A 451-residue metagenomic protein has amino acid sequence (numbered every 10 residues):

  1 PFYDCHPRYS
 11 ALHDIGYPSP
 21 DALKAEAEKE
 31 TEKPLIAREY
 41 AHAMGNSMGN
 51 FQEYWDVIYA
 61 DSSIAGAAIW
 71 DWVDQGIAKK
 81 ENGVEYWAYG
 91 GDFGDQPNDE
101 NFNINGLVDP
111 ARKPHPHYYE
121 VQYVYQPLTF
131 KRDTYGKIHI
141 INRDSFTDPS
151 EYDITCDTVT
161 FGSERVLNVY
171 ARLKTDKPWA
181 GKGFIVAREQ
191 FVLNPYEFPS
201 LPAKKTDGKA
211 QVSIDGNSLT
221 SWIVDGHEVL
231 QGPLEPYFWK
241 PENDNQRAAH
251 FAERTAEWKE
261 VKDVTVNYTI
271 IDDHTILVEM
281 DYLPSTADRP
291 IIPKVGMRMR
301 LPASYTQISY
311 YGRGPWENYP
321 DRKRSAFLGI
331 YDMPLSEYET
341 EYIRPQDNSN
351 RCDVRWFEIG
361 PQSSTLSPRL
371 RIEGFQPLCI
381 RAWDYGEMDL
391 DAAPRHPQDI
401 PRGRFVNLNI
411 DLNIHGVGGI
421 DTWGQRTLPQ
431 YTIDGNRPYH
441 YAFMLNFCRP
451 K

Functional and structural regions predicted by a protein language model:
P1-H6, Q126, F130, S145-T160 (+2 more regions): Short, intrinsically disordered, charge-balanced linker/junction segments flanking boundaries in proteins
P1-L107: Substrate-binding/catalytic cleft of secreted carbohydrate-active enzymes, primarily glycoside hydrolases
E39, A67, V121, I140 (+3 more regions): Conserved, mostly hydrophobic/aromatic
Q75-I141, W179-E197: Aromatic-rich peripheral "rim/lid" segments of glycoside hydrolase catalytic domains that contact and position glycan
T134-L173: Beta-strand-rich binding/interaction modules
T147-I154, G181, D288-G296: Short, hydrophobic/aromatic beta-strand segments
V159-L201: Terminal connector regions
F161-S163, V192-K451: Beta-strand/loop-rich accessory regions of lumenal/periplasmic or secreted enzymes, predominantly carbohydrate-active
